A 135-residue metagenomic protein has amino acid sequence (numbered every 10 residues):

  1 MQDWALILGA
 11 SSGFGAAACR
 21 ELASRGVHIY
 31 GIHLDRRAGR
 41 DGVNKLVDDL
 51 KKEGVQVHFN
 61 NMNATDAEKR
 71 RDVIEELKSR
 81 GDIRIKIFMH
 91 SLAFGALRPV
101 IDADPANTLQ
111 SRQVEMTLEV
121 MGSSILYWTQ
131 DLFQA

Functional and structural regions predicted by a protein language model:
M1-R36: Canonical Rossmann dinucleotide-binding motif of NAD(H)/NADP(H)-dependent dehydrogenases/reductases, specifically
D3, R84-K86, E115: Conserved acidic residues
L8, N61-M62, I83-I101, M121: Rossmann-fold scaffold of SDR-type NAD(P)-dependent oxidoreductases
H33-D49: Glycine-rich phosphate-binding loop and adjoining beta1-alpha1-beta2 segment of Rossmann-like nucleotide-binding folds
L50-E68: Rossmann-fold cofactor-recognition segment
K69-I74: A conserved hydrophobic alpha-helix of the Rossmann-fold in NAD(P)-dependent oxidoreductases
E75-D82, A93-F94, M116-A135: Amphipathic alpha-helical dimer-interface segment in Rossmann-like NAD(P)H-dependent oxidoreductases
R98-L118: Short alpha-helical oligomerization interface
